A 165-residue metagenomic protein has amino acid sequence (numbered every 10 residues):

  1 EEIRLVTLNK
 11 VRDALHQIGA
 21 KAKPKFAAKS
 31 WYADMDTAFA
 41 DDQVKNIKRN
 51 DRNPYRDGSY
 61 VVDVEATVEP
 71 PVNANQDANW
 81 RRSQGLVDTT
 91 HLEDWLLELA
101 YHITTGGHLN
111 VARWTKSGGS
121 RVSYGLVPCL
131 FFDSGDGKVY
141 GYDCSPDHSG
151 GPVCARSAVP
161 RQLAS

Functional and structural regions predicted by a protein language model:
E1-V87, E93-S165: A binding-site-centric feature that preferentially detects glycan-recognition modules on secreted/surface proteins
